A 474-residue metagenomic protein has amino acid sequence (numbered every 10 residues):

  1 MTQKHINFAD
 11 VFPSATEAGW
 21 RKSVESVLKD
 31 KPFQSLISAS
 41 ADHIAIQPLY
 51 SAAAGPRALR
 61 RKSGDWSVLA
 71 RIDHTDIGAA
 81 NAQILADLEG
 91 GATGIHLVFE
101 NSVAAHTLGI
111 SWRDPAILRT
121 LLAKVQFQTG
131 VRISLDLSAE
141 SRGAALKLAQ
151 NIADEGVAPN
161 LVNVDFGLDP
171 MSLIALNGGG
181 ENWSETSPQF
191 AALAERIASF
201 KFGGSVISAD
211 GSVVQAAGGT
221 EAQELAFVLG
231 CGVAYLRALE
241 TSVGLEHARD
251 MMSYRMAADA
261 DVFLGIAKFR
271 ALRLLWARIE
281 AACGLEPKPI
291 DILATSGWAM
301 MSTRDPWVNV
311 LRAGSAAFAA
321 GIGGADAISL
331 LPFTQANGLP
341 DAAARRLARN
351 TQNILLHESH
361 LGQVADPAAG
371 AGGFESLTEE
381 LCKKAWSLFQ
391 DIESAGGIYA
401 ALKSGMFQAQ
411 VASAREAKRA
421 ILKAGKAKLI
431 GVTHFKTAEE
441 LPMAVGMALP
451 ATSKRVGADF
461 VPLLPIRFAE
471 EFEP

Functional and structural regions predicted by a protein language model:
M1-D261, C283-D291, G321, A327 (+2 more regions): Catalytic alpha/beta active-site cores
T2, G19, S23, R346-P474: Catalytic-core signal marking the mid-to-C-terminal active-site face
S38-A45, D169, D210-A216, M251-D259 (+5 more regions): A glycine-rich phosphate-binding loop feature that marks nucleotide/adenosyl-phosphate handling sites
H43, G91, G156, W276 (+4 more regions): Conserved, mostly hydrophobic/aromatic
I174-L176, E195-S199, V213, L293-S302 (+4 more regions): Anaerobic metallocofactor- and corrinoid-dependent redox/one-carbon enzyme cores, especially those from methanogenesis
G203-L236, F318-L388: Mobile "lid/hinge" segments at catalytic clefts and subdomain interfaces of large enzymes
G219-L225, D259-A271, W298-L311, G338-A348 (+2 more regions): Short glycine/threonine-rich loop-to-helix capping motif typified by GTGT followed within a few residues by an Asp-Pro
F269-L275, I279, A294, G314-A317 (+1 more regions): Extended, hydrophobic alpha-helical segments in both membrane/secreted and soluble proteins
